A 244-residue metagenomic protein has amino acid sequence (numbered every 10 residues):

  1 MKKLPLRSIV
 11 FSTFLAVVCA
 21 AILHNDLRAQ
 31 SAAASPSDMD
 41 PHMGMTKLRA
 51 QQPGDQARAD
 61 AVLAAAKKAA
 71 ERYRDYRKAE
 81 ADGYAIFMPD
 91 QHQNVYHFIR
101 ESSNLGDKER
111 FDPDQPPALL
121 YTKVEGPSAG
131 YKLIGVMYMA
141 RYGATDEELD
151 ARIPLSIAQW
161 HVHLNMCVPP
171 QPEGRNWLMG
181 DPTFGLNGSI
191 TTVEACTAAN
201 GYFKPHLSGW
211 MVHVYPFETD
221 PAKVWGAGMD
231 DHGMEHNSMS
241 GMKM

Functional and structural regions predicted by a protein language model:
M1-K2, H24, M242: Generic cytosolic/nucleocytoplasmic N-terminal low-complexity/intrinsically disordered segments
K2-T13: Bacterial N-terminal signal peptides that target proteins for export
S12-A21: Bacterial N-terminal signal peptides
A21-A34: Signal peptide processing junction and immediate N-terminal pro/mature segment of secreted/exported proteins
A33-M244: Primary mode marks residue(s) on the alpha4-beta5-alpha5 output face of response regulator receiver
